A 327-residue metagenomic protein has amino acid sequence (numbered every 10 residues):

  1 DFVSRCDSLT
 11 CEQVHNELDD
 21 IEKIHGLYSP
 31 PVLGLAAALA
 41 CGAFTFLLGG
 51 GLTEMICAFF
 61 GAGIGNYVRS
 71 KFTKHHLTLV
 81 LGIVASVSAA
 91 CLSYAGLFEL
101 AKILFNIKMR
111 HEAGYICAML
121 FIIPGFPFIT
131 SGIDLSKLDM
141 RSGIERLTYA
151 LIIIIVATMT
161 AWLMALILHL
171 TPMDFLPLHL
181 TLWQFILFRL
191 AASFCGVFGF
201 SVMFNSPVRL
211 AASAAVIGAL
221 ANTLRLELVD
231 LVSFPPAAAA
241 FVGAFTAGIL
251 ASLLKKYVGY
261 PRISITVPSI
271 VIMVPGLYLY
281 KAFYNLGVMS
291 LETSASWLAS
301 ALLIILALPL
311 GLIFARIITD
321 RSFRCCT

Functional and structural regions predicted by a protein language model:
D1-L35: Cytosolic regulatory and coupling regions of membrane transport/channel systems
E12-H25, L39-G50, R69-L77, L168-T181 (+3 more regions): Short juxtamembrane and helix-loop transition motifs at transmembrane-helix boundaries in membrane proteins
L27-T130, M203-F204, V208, S213: Core alpha-helical transmembrane segments of integral membrane proteins
A37-F46, A62-N66, S88-A95, I154-A165 (+4 more regions): Hydrophobic core segments of alpha-helical transmembrane domains in multi-pass membrane transport and ion-translocation
L39-T45, I122-G132, A191-F204, I249 (+1 more regions): Hydrophobic transmembrane alpha-helices of secondary-active transporters and Na+-translocating membrane complexes
A101-R110, L168-L182, N285-S296: Membrane-interface helix termini and inter-helical loops of multi-pass transporters
G114-M119, T130-I154, Q184, V216-T327: C-terminal transmembrane helix-loop-helix hairpin of multi-pass membrane proteins
T130-F200: Membrane-embedded hairpin module used as a gating/binding unit in multi-pass transport and secretion proteins
